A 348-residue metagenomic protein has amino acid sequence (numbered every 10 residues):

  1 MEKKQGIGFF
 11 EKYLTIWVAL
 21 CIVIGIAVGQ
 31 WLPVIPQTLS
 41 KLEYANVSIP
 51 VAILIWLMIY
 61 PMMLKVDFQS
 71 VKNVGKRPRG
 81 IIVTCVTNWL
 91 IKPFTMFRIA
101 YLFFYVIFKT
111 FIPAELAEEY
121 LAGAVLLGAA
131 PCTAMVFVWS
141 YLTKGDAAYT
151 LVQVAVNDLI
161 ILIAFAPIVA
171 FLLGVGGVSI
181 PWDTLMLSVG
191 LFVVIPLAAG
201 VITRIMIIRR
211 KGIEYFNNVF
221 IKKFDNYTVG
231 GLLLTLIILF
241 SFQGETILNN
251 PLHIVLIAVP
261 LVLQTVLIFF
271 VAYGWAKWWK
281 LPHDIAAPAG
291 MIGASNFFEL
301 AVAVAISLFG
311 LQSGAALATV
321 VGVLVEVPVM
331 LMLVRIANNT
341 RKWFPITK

Functional and structural regions predicted by a protein language model:
M1-L64, Q69-A294, F298-K348: Alpha-helical transmembrane segments of multi-pass small-molecule/ion transporters
